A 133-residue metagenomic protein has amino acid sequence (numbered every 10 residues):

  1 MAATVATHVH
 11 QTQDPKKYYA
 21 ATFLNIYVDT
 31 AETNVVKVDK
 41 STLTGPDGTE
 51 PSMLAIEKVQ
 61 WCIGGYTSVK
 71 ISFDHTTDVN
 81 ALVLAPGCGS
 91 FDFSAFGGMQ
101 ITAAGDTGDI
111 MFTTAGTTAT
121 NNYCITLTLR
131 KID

Functional and structural regions predicted by a protein language model:
M1-C62: N-terminal low-complexity, intrinsically disordered "leader/linker" segments enriched in small/polar and basic residues
A2-K17, T114-D133: C-terminal interaction-tip segments
E50-A55, G65, T102-D106, A119: Solvent-exposed loop and beta-edge segments used for protein-protein assembly and interaction
I56, Y66-K70, C124: Exposed beta-strand and adjacent loop surfaces of beta-rich binding modules that mediate intermolecular recognition
W61-K70, T117-A119: Extended, low-complexity, turn-rich repeat/linker tracts enriched in Gly/Pro/Ser/Thr and Asp/Glu that occur
G65-A85: Short, surface-exposed beta-strand/strand-loop-strand elements in extracellular ectodomains
L82-G97: Short, solvent-exposed S/T- and G/P-enriched segments that are highly enriched in secreted/extracellular and lumenal
G97-N122: Noncatalytic modules at the cell exterior or secretory-pathway interfaces, chiefly beta-strand-rich lectin/adhesion
